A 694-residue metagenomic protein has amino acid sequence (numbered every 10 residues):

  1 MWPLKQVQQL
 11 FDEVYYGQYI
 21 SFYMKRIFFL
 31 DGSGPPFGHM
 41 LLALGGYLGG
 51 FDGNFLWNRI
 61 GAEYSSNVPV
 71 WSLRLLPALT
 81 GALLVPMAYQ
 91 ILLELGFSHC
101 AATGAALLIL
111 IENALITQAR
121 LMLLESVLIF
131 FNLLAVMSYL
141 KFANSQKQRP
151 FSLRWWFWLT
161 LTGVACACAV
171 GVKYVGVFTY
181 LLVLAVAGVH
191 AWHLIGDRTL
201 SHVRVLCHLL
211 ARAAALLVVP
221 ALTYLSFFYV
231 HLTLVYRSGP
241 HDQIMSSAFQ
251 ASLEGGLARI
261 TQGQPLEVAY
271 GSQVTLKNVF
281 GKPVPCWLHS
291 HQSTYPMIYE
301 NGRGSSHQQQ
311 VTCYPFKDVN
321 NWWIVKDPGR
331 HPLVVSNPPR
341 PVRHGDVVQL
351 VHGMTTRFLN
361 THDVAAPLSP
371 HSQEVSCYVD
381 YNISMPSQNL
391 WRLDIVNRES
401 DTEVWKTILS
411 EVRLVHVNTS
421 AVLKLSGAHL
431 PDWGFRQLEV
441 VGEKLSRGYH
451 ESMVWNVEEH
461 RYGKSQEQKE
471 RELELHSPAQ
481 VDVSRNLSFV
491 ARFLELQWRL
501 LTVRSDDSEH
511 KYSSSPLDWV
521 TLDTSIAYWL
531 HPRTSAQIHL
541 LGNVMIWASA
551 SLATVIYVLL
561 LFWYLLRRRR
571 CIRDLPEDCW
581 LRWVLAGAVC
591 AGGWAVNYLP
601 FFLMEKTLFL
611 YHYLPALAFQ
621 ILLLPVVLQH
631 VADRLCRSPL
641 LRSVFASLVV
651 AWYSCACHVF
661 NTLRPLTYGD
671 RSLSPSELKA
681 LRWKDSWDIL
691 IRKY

Functional and structural regions predicted by a protein language model:
K5-Q18, F29-L44, D52-N54, V68-W71: Extracytoplasmic catalytic/substrate-binding loops of multi-pass membrane glycan-assembly enzymes
L10-F11, A114-L128, V172-V175: Short acidic/glycine- and proline-prone juxtamembrane loop motifs at membrane-interface regions of multi-pass membrane
W71, L75-G96, L134: Transmembrane-helix motifs of polytopic, lipid-linked glycan transferases
G96, A135-F157, G188-L194: Membrane-interface transmembrane helices that cradle and orient dolichyl/undecaprenyl
A105-L110, T117, C166, V170: Short helix- or helix-capping micro-motifs that position conserved polar/aromatic residues at function-defining sites
S145-Q146, W158, A191, I195 (+8 more regions): Transmembrane helical bundles and short interhelical boundary loops of multi-pass, membrane-embedded
L161, V175-H190: Transmembrane-embedded, aromatic-rich helix segments that form part of the hydrophobic channel/pocket engaging
L232-S488: Lectin-like carbohydrate-binding module/patch detector with strong preference for beta-trefoil
